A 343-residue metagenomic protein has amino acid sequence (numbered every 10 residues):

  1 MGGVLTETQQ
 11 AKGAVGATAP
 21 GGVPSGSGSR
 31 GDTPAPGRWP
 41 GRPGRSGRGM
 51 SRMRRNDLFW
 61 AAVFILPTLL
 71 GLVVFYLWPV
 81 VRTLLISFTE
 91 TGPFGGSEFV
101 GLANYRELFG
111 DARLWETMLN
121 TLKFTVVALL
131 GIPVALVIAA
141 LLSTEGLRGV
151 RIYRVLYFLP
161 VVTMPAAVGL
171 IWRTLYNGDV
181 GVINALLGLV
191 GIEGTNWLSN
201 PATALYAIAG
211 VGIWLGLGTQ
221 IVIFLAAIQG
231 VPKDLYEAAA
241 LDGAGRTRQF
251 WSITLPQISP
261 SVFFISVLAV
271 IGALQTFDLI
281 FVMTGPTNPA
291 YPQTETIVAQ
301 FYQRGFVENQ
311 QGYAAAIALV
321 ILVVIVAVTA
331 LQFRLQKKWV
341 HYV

Functional and structural regions predicted by a protein language model:
M1-F64, L147-V150, L331-V343: Transmembrane alpha-helical segments of polytopic membrane transport and secretion proteins
D57-V343: A structural signal for multi-pass alpha-helical bundles of membrane permease subunits that mediate small-molecule
